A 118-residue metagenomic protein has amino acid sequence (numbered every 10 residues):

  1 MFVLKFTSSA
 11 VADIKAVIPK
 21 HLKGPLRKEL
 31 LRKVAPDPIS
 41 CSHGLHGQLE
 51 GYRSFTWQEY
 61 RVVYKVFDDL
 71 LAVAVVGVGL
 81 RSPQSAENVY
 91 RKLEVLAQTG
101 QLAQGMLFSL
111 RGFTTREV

Functional and structural regions predicted by a protein language model:
M1, Y52, L70-A72: A generic structural signal for beta-strand entry/edge sites
M1-E29, Q98-V118: Arg/Lys-rich, positively charged N-terminal/basic patches that mediate binding to nucleic acids
A10, V63-Y64: GIY-YIG nuclease signature motif recognition
L31-T56: A short, surface-exposed loop/turn module that caps and links secondary-structure elements
I39, K65-V118: Enriched for short, Lys/Arg-rich terminal
W57-R61: Short, surface-exposed coil-to-beta transition loops
